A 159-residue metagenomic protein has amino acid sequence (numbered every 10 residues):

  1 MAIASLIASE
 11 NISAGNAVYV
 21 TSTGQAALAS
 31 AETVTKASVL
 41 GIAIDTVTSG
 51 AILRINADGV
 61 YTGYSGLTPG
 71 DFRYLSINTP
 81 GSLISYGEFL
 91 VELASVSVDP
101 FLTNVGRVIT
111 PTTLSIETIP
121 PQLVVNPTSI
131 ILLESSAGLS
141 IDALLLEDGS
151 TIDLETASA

Functional and structural regions predicted by a protein language model:
M1-I130: Glycine-anchored, exposed beta-strand/edge motif detector
A4, T128-A159: Viral virion structural and adsorption modules
